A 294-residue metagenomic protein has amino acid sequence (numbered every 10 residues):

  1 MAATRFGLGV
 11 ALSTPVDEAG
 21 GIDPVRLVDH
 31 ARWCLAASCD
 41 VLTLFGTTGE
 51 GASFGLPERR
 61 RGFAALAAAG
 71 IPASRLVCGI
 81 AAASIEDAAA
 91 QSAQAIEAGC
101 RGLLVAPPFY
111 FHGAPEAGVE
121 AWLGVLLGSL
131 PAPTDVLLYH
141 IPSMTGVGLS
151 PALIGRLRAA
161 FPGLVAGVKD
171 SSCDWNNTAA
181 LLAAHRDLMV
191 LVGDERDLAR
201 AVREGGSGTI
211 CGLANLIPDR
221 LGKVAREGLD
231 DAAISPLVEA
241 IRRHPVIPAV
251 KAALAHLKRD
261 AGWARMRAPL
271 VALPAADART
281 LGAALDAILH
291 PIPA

Functional and structural regions predicted by a protein language model:
M1-A3, A159-A160, K258: Short, conserved catalytic or adaptor-binding loops enriched in Gly and charged residues
A2-G148, V165: Active-site beta->alpha loop and helix N-cap motifs at the rims of alpha/beta catalytic domains
G9-S13, A37-S38, R203-G206, I210-A294: C-terminal alpha-helical cap/extension of soluble enzyme domains
D23-R26, H30, E58, G62 (+12 more regions): General structural feature for long, well-ordered alpha-helical segments within catalytic domains of soluble enzymes
L127-T134, I141-H244: Catalytic alpha/beta core domains of metabolic enzymes, predominantly
